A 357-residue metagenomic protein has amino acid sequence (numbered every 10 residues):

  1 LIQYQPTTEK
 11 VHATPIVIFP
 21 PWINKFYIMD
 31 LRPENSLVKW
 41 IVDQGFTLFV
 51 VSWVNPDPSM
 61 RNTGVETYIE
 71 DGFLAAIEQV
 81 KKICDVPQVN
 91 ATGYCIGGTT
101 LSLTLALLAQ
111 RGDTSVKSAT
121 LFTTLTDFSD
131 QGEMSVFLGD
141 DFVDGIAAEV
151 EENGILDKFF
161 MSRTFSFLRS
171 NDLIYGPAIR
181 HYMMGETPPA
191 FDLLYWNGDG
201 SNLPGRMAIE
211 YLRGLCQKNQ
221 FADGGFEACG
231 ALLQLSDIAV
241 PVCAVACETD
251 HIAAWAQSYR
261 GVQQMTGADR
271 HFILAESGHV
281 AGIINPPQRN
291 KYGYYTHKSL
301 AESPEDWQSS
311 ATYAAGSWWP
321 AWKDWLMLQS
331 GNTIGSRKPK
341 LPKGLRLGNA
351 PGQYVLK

Functional and structural regions predicted by a protein language model:
I2-P58: Short, surface-exposed "cap/lid" segments of acyl-processing enzymes
M60-C84: Alpha/beta-hydrolase active-site loop
K82, V86, T100, T104-I209 (+1 more regions): Alpha/beta-hydrolase-fold enzymes
G93-L101: Gly/Ala-rich beta-loop-alpha elbow adjacent to hydrolase catalytic centers
I238, A244-A246, D250: Short beta-strand/loop motif that positions the catalytic acidic residue of the alpha/beta-hydrolase fold
T249-A253, H279-A281: Acidic catalytic loop of the alpha/beta-hydrolase fold
A254-Q264: Short alpha-helix in the alpha/beta-hydrolase fold that links the catalytic acid
H271-K357: Catalytic active-site module of serine/aspartate enzymes centered on a nucleophile-bearing elbow/loop
